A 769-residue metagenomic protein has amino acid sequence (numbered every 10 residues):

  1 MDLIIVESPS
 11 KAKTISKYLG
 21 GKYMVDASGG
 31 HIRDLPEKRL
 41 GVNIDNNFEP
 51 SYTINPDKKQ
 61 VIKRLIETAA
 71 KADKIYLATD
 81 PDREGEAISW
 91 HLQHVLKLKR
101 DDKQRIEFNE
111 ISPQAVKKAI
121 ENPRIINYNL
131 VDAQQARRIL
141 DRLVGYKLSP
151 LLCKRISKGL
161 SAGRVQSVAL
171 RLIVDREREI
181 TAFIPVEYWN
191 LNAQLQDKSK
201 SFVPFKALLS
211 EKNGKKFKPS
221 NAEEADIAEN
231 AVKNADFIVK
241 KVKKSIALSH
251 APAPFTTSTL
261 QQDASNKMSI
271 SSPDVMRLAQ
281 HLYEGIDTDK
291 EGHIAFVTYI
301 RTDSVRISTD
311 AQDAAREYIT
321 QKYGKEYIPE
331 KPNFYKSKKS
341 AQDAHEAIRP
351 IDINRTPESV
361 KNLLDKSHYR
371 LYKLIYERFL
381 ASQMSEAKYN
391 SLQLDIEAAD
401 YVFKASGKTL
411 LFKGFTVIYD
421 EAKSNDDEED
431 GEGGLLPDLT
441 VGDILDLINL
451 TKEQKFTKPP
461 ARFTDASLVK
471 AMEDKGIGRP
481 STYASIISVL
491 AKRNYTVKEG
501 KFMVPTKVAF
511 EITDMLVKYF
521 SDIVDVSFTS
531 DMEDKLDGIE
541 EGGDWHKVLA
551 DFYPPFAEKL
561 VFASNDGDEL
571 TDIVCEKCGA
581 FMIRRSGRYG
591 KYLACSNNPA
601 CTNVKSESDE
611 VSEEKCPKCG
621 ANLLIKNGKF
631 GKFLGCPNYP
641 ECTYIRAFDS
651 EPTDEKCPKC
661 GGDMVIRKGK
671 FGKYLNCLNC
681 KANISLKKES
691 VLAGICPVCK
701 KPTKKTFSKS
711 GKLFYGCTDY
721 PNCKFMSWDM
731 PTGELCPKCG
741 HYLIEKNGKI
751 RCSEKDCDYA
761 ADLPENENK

Functional and structural regions predicted by a protein language model:
M1-R138, K147, S210-E211, D226 (+3 more regions): Intrinsically disordered, low-complexity regulatory segments
D2, T14, Y23, S149 (+4 more regions): Basic, low-complexity terminal or inter-domain segments flanking catalytic cores
T14-Y18, R64, A87-V95, A115-A119 (+10 more regions): Alpha-helical scaffold elements adjacent to nucleotide-binding pockets in ATP/GTP-utilizing enzyme cores
D80-P81, S157-S161, K244-A253, D263-S271 (+2 more regions): Conserved short loop/turn motifs at secondary-structure junctions
Q114-A193: C-terminal or mid-to-C-terminal helical accessory/interaction module adjacent to the motor/catalytic core
R137-K147, V165, L195, A247-T259 (+4 more regions): Core structural elements
K216-A253, D443: Metal- or metallocofactor-binding catalytic centers and their adjacent structured scaffolds across diverse enzyme
V239-V242, A251-A264, E291-Y299, P459-A471: Short acidic, hydrophobic short linear motifs in intrinsically disordered regions
